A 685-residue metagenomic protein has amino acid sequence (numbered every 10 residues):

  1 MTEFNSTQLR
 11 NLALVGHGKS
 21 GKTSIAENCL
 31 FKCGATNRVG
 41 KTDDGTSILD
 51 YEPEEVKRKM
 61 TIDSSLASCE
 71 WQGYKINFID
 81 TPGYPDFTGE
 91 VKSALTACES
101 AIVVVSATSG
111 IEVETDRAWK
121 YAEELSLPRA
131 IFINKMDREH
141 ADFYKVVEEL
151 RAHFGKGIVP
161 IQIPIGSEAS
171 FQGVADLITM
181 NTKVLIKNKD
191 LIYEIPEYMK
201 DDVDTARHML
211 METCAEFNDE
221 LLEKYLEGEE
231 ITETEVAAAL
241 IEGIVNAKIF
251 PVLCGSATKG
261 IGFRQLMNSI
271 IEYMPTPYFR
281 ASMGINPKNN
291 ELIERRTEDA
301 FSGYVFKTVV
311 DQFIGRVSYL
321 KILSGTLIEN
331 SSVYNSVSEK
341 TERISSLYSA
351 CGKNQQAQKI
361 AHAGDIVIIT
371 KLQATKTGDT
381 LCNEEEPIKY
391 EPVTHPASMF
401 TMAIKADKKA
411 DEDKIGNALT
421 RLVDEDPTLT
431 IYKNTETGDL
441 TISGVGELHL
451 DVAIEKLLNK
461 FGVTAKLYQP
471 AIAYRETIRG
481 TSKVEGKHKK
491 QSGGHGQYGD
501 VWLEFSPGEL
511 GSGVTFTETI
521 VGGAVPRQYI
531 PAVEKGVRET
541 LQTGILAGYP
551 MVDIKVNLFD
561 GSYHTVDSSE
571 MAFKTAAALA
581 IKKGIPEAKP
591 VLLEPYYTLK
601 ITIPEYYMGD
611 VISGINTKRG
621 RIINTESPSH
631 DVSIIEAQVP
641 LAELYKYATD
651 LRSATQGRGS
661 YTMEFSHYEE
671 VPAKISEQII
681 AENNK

Functional and structural regions predicted by a protein language model:
M1-K685: Structural and coupling elements of P-loop NTPases
